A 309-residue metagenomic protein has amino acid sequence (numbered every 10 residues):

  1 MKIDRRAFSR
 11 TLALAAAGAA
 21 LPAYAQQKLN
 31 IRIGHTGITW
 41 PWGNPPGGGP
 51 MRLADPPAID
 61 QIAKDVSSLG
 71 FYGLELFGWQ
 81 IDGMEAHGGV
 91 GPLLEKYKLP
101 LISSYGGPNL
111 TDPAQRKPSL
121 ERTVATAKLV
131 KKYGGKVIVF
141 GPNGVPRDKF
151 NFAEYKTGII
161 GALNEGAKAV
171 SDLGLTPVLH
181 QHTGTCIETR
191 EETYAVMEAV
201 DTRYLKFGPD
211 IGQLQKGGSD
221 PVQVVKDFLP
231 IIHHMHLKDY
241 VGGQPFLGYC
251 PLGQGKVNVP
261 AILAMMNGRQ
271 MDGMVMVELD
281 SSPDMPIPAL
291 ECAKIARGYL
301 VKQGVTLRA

Functional and structural regions predicted by a protein language model:
K2-G135, E154-T157, G161, T202 (+6 more regions): N-terminal pre-domain/capping segments
P41-P56, I62, F150, Q213-D272 (+1 more regions): Gly/Pro-rich active-site loop or hairpin
G73-L74, N164-K256, P260: Acidic/histidine-rich catalytic cores of soluble enzymes
L76-H87, N109-S119, P146-F150, T183-T189 (+4 more regions): Acidic-and-aromatic substrate-binding clefts and catalytic sites of carbohydrate-active enzymes
G78, P142, D239, L279: Short secondary-structure boundary segments
L99, G135-K136, L175, R269-G273: A short helix->loop->beta-strand "cap" motif at the edges of active sites that frequently abuts
K132-N151, L173-H182: Active-site groove signature of glycoside hydrolases
